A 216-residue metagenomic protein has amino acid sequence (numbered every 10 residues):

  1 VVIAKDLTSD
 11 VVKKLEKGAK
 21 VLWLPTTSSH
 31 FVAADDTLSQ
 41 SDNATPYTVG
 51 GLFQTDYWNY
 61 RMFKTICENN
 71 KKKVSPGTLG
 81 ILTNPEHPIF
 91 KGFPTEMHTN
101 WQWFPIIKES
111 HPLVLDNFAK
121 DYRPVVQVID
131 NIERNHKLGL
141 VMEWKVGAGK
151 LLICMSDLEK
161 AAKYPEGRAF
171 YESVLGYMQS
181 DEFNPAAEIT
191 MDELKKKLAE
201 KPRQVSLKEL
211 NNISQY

Functional and structural regions predicted by a protein language model:
V2-L52, D56-N59, K145-M155, V174-Y177: Short alpha-beta junction capping motif
I3, R134, E166, F170: Soluble or luminal CAZymes and related metallo-dependent hydrolases
E16-K17, D36-T37, F104, V141 (+1 more regions): Surface-exposed beta-strand edges and their flanking turn/coil or helix-capping segments
H30, T55-P165, E182-Y216: Catalytic beta-strand/loop cores that center a nucleophilic Ser/Cys/Thr and support acyl-enzyme chemistry
Q40-S41, K108, A169-E172: Short, charged/polar low-complexity linear motifs in solvent-exposed/disordered segments
G167-Q179: Short amphipathic C-terminal alpha-helix that caps PH/PH-like domains
